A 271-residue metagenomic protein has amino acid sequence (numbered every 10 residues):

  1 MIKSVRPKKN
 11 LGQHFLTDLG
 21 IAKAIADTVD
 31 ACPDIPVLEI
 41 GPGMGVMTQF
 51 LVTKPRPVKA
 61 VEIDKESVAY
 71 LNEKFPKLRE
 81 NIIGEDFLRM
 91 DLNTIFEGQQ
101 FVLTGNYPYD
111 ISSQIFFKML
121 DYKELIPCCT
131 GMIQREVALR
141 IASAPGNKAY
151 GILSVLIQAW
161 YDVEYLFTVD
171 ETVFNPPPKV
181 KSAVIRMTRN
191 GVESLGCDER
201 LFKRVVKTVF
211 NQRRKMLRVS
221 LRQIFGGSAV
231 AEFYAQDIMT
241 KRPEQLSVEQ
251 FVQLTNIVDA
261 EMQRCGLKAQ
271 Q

Functional and structural regions predicted by a protein language model:
M1-T208, S228, E244, E249-I257 (+1 more regions): Catalytic cores of RNA-modifying enzymes
R213: Primarily a LysM-type cell-wall glycan-binding module
V230-A235: Glycine-rich loop/turn
